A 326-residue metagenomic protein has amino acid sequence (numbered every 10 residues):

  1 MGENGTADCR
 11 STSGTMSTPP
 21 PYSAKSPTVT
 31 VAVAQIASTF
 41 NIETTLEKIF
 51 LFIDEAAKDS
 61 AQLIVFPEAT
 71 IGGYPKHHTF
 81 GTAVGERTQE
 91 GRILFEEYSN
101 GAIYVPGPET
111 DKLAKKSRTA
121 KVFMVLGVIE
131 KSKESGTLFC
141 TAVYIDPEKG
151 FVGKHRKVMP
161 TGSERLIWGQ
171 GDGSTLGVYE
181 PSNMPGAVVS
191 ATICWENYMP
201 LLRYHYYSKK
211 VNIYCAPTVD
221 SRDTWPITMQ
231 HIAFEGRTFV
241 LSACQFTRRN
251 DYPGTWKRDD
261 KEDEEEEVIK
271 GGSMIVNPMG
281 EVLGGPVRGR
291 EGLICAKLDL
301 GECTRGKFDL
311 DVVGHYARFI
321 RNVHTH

Functional and structural regions predicted by a protein language model:
M1-V29, V323-H326: Eukaryotic N-terminal low-complexity, Ser/Thr- and Lys/Arg-rich leader segments that predominantly function as
G2-N4, I42, D54-E148, D220-R222 (+1 more regions): Cys-nucleophile CN-hydrolase/nitrilase-fold catalytic domain and related Cys-dependent amidase chemistry that acts on
S17-P21, E47-I64: Short amphipathic alpha-helices and their capping/turn segments at secondary-structure boundaries
A32, V143-I145, M274, I294-A296: Conserved hydrophobic/aromatic positions in well-ordered beta-strands
A102-D111, K115-V122, E130-I213, P217-H231 (+1 more regions): Active-site catalytic loop in hydrolytic enzyme cores
Y104-V125, C194-I294: CN hydrolase (nitrilase-like) catalytic-core segments centered on the catalytic cysteine and neighboring Lys/Glu
E134, D263-E266, G314: Short Gly/Pro-enriched turn/cap motifs at secondary-structure boundaries
G301-H326: A conserved C-terminal secondary-structure "cap"
